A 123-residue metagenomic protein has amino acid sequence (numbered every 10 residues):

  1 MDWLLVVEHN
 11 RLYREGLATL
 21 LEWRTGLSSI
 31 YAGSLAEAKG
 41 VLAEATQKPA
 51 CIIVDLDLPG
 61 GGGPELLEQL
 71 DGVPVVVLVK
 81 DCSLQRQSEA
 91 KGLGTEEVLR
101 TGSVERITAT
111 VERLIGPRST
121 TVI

Functional and structural regions predicted by a protein language model:
M1-L4: Extreme N-terminal starter segment of soluble prokaryotic enzymes
V7-H9: Conserved acidic carboxylate
R11-I30: Two-component/phosphorelay signaling modules centered on CheY-like receiver
G26-A36, V41: Short hydrophobic/Thr-rich beta-strand motif most characteristic of the beta2 strand and flanking loop of CheY-like
K39, P49-L70, C82-R86: Conserved phosphotransfer microenvironments
E65, V79-V98, T108-A109: Alpha4 helix (beta4-alpha4-beta5 surface) of REC/receiver domains from two-component response regulators
S103-V104: Receiver (REC) domain switch/active-site region of two-component response regulators
E112-I123: The C-terminal output helix
